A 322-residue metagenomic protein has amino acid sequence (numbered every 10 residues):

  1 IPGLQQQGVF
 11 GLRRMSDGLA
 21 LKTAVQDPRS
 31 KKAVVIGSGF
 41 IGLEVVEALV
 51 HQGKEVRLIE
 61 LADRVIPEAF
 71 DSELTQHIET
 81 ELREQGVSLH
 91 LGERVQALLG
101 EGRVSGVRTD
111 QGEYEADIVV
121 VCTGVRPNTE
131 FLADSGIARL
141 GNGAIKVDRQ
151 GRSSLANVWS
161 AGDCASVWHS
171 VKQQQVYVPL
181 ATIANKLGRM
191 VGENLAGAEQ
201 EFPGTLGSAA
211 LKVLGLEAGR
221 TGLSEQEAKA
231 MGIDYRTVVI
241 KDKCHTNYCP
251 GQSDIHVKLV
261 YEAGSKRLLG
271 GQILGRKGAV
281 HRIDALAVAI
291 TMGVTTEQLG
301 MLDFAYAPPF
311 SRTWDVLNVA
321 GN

Functional and structural regions predicted by a protein language model:
Q5-D27, L99-R108, E113-E193, A285 (+1 more regions): FAD-site-proximal beta/loop scaffold in flavoenzymes
F10, S88-H90, W159, R236-V238: General small-molecule cofactor/ligand-binding pocket signal
R13, L91-E93, G141, V239-K241: Short loop/edge segments at beta-strand edges and connector loops that shape dinucleotide/nucleotide cofactor-binding
R13-R14, I36-G39: Glycine-rich Rossmann-fold phosphate-binding loop(s) that bind the pyrophosphate of adenine dinucleotide cofactors
P28-R29, R139-N142, A198-A209, D234-V238: A short alpha-helix-loop-beta-strand transition element characteristic of N-terminal alpha/beta dinucleotide-binding
K32-A33, F40-A97, P179-A184, Q200-Q226: Rossmann-like dinucleotide-binding cores of NAD(P)H-dependent redox enzymes
T123, L214-T221, K229-N322: Flexible, glycine-rich terminal cap/loop adjacent to redox cofactors in electron-transfer oxidoreductases
V147, A161-S224, F310-N322: A conserved FAD-binding loop/helix module that cradles the flavin
